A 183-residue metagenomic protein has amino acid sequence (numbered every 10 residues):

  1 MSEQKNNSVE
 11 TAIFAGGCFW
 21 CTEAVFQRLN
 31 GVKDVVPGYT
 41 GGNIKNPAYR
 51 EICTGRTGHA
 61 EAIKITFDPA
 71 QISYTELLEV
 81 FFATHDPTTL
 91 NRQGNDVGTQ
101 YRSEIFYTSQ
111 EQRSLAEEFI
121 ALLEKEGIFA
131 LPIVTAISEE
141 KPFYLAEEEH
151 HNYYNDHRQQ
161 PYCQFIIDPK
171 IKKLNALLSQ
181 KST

Functional and structural regions predicted by a protein language model:
M1-T183: Flexible coil/turn and secondary-structure edge motifs
